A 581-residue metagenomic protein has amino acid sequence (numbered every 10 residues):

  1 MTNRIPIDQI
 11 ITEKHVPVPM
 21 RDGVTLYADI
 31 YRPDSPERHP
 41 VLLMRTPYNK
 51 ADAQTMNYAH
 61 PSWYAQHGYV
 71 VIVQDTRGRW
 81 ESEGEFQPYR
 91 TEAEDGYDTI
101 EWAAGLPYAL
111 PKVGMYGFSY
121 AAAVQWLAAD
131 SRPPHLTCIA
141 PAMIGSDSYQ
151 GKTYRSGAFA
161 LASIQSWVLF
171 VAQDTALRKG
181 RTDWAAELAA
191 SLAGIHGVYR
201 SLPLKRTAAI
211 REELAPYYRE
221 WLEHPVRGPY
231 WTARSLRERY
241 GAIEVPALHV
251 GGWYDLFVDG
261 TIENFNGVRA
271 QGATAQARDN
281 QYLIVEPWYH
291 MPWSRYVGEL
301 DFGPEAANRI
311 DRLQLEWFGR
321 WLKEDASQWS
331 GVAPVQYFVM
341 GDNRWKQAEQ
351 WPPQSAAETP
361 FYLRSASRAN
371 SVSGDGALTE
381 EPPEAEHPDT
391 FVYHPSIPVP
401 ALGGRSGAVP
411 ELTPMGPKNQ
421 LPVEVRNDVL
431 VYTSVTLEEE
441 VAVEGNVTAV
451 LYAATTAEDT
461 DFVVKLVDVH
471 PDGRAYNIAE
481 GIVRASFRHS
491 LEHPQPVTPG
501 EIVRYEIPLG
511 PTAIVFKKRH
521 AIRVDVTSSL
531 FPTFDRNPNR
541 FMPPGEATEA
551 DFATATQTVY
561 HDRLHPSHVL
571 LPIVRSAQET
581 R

Functional and structural regions predicted by a protein language model:
T2-P36, T433-E439, H493, V497: N-terminal cap/lid segment of alpha/beta-hydrolase-fold proteins
P33-G105, D147, K152-R155, S294-F302 (+5 more regions): Cap/lid segment of the alpha/beta-hydrolase catalytic domain
A51-D52, S201-E238, V245: Mobile cap/lid helix-loop segments that gate and shape the active-site cleft of serine hydrolases
Y108-Y120: Alpha/beta-hydrolase fold nucleophile elbow
Y116, A123-S191, W253-Y254, N266 (+1 more regions): A catalytic-pocket lid/entrance helix-loop region that shapes and gates access to the active site across common
A185-R206, E299-R581: C-terminal, loop-rich substrate-recognition/catalytic regions characterized by aromatic stacking residues
I243, H249-G251: Short beta-strand/loop motif that positions the catalytic acidic residue of the alpha/beta-hydrolase fold
L256-I262: Conserved alpha/beta-hydrolase "acid-adjacent" motif
